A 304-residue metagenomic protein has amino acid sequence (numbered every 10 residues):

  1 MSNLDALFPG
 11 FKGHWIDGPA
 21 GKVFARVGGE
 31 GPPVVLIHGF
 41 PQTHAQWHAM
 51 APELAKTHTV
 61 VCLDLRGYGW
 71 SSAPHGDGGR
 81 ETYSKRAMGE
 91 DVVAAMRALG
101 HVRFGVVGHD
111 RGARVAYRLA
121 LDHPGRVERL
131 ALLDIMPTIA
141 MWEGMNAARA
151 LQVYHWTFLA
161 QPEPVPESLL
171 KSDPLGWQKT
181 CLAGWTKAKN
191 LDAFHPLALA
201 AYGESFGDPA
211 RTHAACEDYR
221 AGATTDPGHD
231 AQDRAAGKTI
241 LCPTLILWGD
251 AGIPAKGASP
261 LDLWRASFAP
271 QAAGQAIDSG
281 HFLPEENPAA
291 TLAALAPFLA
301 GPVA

Functional and structural regions predicted by a protein language model:
M1, Q42, K56-H58, P243 (+1 more regions): Intrinsically disordered/low-complexity terminal segments and short unstructured peptides
M1-H14, A20-V23, P33, V61 (+5 more regions): Flexible "cap/lid" subdomain of the alpha/beta-hydrolase fold that forms the substrate-access gate
V27-A73: Conserved HGGG/HGGXW glycine-rich cap/lid loop of the alpha/beta-hydrolase fold
P41, K56, P124-G125, P270 (+1 more regions): Proline-centered flexible-loop/turn and helix-kink motifs
W47-H48, G257-A258, P288-A289: Conserved strand-to-helix beginnings and helix N-cap segments that scaffold or border functional pockets
A49-P52, K56, L121-D122, A293 (+1 more regions): Short, well-ordered alpha-helices that flank and scaffold nucleotide-derived cofactor binding pockets
G280-P288, L292: Catalytic histidine-centered segment of alpha/beta-hydrolase-like enzymes
